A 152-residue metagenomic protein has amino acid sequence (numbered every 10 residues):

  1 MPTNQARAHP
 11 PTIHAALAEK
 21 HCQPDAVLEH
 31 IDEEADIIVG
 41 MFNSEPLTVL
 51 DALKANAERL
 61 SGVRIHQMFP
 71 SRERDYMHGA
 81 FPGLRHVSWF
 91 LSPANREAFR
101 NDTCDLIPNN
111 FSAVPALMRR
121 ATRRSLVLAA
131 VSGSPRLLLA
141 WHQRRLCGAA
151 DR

Functional and structural regions predicted by a protein language model:
M1-R152: Conserved alpha/beta enzyme-core scaffold
